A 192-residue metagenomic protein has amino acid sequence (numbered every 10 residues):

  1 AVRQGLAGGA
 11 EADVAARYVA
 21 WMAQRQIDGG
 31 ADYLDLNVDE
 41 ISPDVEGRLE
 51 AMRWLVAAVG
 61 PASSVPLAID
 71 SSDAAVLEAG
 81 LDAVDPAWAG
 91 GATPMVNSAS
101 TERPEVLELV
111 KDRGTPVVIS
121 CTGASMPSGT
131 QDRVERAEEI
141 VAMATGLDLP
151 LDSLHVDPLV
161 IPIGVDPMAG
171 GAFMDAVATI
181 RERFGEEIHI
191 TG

Functional and structural regions predicted by a protein language model:
A1, V45-E46, E78-A83, L107-V110 (+2 more regions): Short acidic, glycine/serine/threonine-rich loops at helix termini
A1-W21, V45-E46, M95-S100, S125-D132: Active-site mouth loops of central-metabolism enzymes
L6-A7, I27-V65, V160-G170: Glycine-rich, proline-tolerant flexible connector loops at the mouths of alpha/beta enzymes
I27-D28, G60-P61, L81-A89, E105-P116 (+2 more regions): Acidic (Asp/Glu)-rich catalytic clusters
D35-V38, V65-D73, G91-E102, C121 (+2 more regions): Catalytic beta/alpha-barrel core
V45-G90, M174-H189: Alpha-helix-loop-beta-strand connector modules within alpha/beta enzyme cores
G80, G91-S98, P104-L109, R113-Q131: Catalytic-face loop-and-helix region of soluble metabolic enzyme cores
R113-G192: Catalytic alpha/beta core domains of metabolic enzymes, predominantly
